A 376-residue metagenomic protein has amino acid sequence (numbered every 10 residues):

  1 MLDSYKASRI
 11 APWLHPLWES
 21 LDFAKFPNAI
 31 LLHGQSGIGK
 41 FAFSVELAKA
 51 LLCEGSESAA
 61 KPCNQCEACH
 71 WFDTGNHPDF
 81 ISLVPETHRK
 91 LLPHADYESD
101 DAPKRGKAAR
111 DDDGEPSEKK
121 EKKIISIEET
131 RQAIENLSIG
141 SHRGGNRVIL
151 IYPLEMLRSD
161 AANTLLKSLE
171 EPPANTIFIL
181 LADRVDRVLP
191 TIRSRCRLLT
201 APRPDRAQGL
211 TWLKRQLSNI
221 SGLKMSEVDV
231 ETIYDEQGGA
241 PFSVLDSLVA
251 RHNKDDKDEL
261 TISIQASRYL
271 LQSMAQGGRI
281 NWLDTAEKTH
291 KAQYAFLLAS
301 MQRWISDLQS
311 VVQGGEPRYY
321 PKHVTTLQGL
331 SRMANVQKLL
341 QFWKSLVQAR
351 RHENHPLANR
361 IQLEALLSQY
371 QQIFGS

Functional and structural regions predicted by a protein language model:
M1-A50, A60, E67-A68, A174-T176 (+2 more regions): Charged, glycine-rich active-site and insertion segments that engage polyanionic ligands
M1-D160: Clamp-loader machinery-focused feature within the broader ASCE/P-loop NTPase space
L32, I151, L165-L166, A182: Hydrophobic residues in beta-strands of the RecA-like P-loop NTPase core, especially within AAA+ ATPase
C53, I139, E170-E171, I373: Conserved amphipathic alpha-helical interaction elements at protein-protein interfaces in regulatory, energy-coupling
E129, D160, T164, S300 (+1 more regions): Charged catalytic carboxylate motif
E129, I149, P153, A161 (+4 more regions): Helical "lid/switch" subdomain of P-loop NTPase nucleotide-binding domains
R131-E135, K167-E170, K214: A broadly conserved amphipathic alpha-helix scaffold signal in soluble, globular proteins
S138, N163-I179: Conserved catalytic/switch belt of AAA+ P-loop NTPases
